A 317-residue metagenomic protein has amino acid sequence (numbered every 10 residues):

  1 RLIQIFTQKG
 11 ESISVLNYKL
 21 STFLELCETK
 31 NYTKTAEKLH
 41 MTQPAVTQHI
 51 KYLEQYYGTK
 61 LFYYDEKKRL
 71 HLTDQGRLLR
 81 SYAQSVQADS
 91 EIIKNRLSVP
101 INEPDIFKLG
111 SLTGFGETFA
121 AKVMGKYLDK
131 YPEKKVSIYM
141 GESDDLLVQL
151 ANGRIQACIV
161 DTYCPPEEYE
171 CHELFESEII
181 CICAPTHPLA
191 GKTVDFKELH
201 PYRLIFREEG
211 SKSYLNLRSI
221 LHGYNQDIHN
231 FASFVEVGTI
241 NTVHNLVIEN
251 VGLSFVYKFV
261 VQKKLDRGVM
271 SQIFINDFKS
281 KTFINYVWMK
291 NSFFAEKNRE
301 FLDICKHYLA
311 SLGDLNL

Functional and structural regions predicted by a protein language model:
L24-M41: Short helix-boundary/capping micro-motifs
E54-L72: A short LG(V/I)-centered, amphipathic sequence patch enriched for acidic residue(s) preceding the LG motif
Y56-Y57, L79-I101, F301, L312: Alpha-helical linker/hinge and terminal dimerization helices associated with HTH transcriptional regulators
I101, E168-I205, E209: Flexible hinge/capping segments at coil-to-helix
P104-P166: Central regulatory/effector-binding core of bacterial HTH transcription factors
F119, S271-L315: A late-sequence structural motif
E142, L146-L147, A151-R154, D161 (+1 more regions): Hydrophobic hinge/microswitch elements
R203-Q226, A295, L302, G313: Secondary-structure junction motif
